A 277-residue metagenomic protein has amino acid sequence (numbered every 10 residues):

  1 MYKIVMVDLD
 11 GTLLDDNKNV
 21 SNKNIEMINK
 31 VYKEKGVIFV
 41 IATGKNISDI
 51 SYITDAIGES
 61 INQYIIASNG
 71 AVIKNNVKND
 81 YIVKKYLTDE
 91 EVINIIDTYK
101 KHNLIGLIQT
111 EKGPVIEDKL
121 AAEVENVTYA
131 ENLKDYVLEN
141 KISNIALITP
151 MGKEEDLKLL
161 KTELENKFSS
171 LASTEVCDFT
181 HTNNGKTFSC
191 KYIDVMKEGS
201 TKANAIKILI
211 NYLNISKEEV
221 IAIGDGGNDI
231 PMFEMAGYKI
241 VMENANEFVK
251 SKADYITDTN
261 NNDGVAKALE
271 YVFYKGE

Functional and structural regions predicted by a protein language model:
M1-I4, S21, I193-E277: Mg2+-dependent phosphoryl-transfer enzymes with acidic/Ser/Thr/Gly-rich catalytic loops
M1-V7, E26, K30: Non-catalytic pre-domain segments flanking phosphatase-related domains
D16-V20: Conserved ATPase-coupling elements of RecA-like P-loop NTPase cores
N22-E123: Active-site phosphate-binding/coordination module
G36-F39, I61-Q63, A146-L147, E218 (+1 more regions): Short active-site oxyanion
S60-I61, N69, F168, M235-A236 (+1 more regions): Short, structured coil segments at secondary-structure junctions
H102-L104, Q109-I223: Conserved acidic, metal-coordinating active-site core of Asp-based, Mg2+-dependent phosphoryl-transfer enzymes
